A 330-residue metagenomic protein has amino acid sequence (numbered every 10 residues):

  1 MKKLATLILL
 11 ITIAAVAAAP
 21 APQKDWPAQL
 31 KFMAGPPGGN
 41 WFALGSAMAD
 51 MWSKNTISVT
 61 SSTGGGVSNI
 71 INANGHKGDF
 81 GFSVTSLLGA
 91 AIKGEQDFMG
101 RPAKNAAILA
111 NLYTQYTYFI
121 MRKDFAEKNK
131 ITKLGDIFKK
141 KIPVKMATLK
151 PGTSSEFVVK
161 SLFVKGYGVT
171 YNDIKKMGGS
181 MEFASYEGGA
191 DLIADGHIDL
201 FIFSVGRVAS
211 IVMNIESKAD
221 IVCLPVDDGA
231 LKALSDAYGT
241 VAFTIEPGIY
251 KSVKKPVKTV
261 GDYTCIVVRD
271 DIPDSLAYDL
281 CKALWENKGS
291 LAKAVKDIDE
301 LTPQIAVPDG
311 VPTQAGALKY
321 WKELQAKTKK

Functional and structural regions predicted by a protein language model:
M1-Q29, K329-K330: Short, low-complexity disordered leader/linker segments with a strong preference for bacterial N-terminal type II
P22-A91, M99: N-terminal (or domain-start) structured segment
P27, T56, G65-S68, G75 (+7 more regions): Extracytoplasmic
P27-A28, G188, D195, L200 (+4 more regions): An extracytoplasmic/periplasmic, membrane-proximal ligand-sensing/linker region
P27-T60, Q115-D195, K288, V307 (+1 more regions): Bilobed "Venus flytrap"/periplasmic-binding protein-like clamshell domains and structurally analogous long
P37-N40, V67-S68, S86-A90, Q115-Y116 (+5 more regions): Solvent-exposed loop/turn segments at secondary-structure junctions within structured extracellular/periplasmic domains
T85-L87, E95-Q96, K104-I108, K123-A126 (+1 more regions): Pocket-lining segment of extracytoplasmic ligand-binding domains
K165, V169-Y171, S180-E182, F243-A317: Secondary-structure end/capping motifs
